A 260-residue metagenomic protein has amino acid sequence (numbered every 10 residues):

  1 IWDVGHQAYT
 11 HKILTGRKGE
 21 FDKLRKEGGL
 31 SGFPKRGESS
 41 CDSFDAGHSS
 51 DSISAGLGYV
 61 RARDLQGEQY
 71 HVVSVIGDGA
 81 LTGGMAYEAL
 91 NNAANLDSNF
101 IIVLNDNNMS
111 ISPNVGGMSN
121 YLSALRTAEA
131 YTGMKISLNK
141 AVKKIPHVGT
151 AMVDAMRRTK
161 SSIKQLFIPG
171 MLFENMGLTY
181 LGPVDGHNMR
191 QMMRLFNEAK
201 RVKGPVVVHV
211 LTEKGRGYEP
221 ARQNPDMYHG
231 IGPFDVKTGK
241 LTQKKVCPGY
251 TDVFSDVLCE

Functional and structural regions predicted by a protein language model:
I1-L96, Y250-D256, E260: Cofactor-binding active-site loop characterized by glycine-rich and histidine/acidic residues
W2-D3, R25, V75-I76, I101-N105 (+1 more regions): Short beta-strand segments
H6, S31, C41, L96-V103 (+4 more regions): Generic, low-specificity signal for short hydrophobic/alpha-helical stretches with a mild N-terminal bias, encompassing
T10-I13, G19-D22, F33, E38 (+13 more regions): Generic structural signal for short, flexible, solvent-exposed coil/loop and linker residues
S54, H71-S74, N99-I102, L178-T179 (+1 more regions): Structural motif
G79-A80, N107-M109: Short acidic/polar capping segments at secondary-structure boundaries
G83-N105, S119-R126, A221: A short alpha/beta connector and helix-capping loop motif
N108-F254: Long, well-ordered, tryptophan-enriched scaffold segments
